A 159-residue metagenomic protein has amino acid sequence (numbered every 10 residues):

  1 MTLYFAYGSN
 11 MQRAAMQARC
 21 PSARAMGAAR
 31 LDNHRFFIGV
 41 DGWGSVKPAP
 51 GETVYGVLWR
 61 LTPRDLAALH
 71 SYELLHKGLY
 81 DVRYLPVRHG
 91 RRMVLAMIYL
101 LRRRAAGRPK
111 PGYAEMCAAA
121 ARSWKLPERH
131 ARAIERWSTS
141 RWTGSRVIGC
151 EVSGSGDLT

Functional and structural regions predicted by a protein language model:
M1-T159: Glycine-aromatic micro-motifs
